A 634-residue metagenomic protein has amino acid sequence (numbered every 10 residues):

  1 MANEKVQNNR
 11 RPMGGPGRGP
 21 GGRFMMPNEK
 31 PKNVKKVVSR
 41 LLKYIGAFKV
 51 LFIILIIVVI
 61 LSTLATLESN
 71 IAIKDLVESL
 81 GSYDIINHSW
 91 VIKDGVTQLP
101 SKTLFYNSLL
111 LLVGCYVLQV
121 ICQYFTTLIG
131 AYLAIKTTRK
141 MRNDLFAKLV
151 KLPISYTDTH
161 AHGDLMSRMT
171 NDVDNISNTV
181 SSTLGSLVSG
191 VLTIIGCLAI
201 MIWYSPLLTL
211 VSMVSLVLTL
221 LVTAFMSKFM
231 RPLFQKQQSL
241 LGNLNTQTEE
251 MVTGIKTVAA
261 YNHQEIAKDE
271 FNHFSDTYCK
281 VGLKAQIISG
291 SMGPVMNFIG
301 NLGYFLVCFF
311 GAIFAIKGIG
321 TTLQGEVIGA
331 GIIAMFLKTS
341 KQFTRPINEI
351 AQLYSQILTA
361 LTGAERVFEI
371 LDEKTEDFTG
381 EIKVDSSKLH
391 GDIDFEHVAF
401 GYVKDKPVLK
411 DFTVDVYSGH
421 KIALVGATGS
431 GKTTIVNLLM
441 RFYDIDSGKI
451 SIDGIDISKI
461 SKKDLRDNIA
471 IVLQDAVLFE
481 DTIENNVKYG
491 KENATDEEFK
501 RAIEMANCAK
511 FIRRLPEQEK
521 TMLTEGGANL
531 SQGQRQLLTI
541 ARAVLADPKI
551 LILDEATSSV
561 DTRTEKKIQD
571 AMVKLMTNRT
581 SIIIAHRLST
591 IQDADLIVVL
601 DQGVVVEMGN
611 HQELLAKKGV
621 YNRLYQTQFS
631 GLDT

Functional and structural regions predicted by a protein language model:
F24-E29, I135, N143-S167, N171-V173 (+6 more regions): Short intracellular "coupling" helices and adjacent cytoplasmic loop segments at the cytosolic face of multi-pass
V34-K49, L165: A short amphipathic helical element positioned immediately N-terminal to and/or at the very start of a transmembrane
G46, C122, T126, A134 (+3 more regions): Hydrophobic alpha-helical transmembrane segments of ABC transporter permease domains
A47, I154-S155, V173-V180, L184 (+7 more regions): An intracellular "coupling" helix at the cytosolic face of ABC transporter transmembrane type-1 domains
A47-L64, L112, G185-K236, F309-T321 (+2 more regions): Transmembrane helices of ABC transporter permease
F52-C122, I202-L207, G318-Q324, A330: Transmembrane helix-loop-helix hairpins at lipid-water interfaces of multipass membrane proteins, especially the type-1
I200-V214, K284, I288-E365, I370: Helix-loop-helix
T379-G380, S386-T634: ABC-type nucleotide-binding domain
